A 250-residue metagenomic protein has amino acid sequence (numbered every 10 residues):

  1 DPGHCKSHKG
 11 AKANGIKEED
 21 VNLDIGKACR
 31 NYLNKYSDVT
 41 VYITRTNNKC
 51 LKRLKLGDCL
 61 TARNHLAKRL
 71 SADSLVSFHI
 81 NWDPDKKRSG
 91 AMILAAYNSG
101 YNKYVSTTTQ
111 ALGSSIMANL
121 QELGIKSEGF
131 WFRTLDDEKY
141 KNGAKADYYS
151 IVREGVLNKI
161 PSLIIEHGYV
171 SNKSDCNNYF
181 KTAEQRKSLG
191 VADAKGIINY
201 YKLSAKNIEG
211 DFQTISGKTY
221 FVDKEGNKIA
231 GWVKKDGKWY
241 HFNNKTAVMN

Functional and structural regions predicted by a protein language model:
P2-L112: Catalytic-core regions of hydrolytic enzymes
V41-I43, L75, I151, S162-I164 (+3 more regions): Conserved beta-strand scaffold positions in the cores of enzyme catalytic domains, especially in NTP/NDP-utilizing
Y42-T44, W131, F221: General small-molecule cofactor/ligand-binding pocket signal
I80-D85, G129-A205: Active-site-adjacent mobile loop/cap segments within catalytic or ligand-binding domains
K103-R133: Acidic, glycine-rich loop-and-strand cores that form catalytic or ligand-binding grooves in diverse globular domains
K206-N250: Extracellular adhesion/carbohydrate-binding repeat motifs centered on closely spaced tryptophans
